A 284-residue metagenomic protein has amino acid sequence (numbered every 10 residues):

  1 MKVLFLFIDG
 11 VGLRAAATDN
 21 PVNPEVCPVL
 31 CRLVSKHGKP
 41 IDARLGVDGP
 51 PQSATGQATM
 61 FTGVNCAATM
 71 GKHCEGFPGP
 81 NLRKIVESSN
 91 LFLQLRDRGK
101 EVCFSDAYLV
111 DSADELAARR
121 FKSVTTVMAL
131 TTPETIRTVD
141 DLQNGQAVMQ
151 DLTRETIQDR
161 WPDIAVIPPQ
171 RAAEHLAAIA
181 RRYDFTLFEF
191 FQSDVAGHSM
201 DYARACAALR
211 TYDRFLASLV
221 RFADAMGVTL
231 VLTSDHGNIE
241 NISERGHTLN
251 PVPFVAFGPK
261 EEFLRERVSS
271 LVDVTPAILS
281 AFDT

Functional and structural regions predicted by a protein language model:
K2, G12-R98, A107-S123, F257-G258 (+3 more regions): Active-site nucleophile/metal-coordination loop of metallo-enzymes that catalyze phosphate/sulfate and related
V3-L13, T211-H247, I278: Metal-dependent active-site segment of extracytoplasmic phospho-/sulfohydrolases and closely related
V11-R14, S193-G197, P259-E262: A short, flexible beta-alpha/helix-coil linker loop
P21-V26, R204-C206, H247-N250: Glycine-rich, phosphate-binding/catalytic loops in enzymes
G56-Q57, F61-H198: His/Asp/Glu-rich, glycine-adjacent segments that coordinate divalent cations and/or stabilize oxyanion chemistry on
A196, I239-E244, F263-L264: Short active-site-adjacent structural elements
A196-R214: Active-site-proximal segments of metal-dependent phosphoesterases and phosphodiesterases across multiple
